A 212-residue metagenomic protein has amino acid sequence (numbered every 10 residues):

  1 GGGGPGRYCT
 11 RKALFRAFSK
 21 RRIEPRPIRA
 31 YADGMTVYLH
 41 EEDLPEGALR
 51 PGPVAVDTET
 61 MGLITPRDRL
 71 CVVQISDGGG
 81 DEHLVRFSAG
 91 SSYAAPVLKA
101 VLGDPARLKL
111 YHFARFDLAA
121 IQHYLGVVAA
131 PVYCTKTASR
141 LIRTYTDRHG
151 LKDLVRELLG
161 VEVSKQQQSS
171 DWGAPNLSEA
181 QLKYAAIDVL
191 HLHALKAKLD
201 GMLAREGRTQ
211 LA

Functional and structural regions predicted by a protein language model:
G1-G6, G34: Residue-identity detector for glycine
Y31-V54, T58: N-terminal accessory regions of nucleic-acid-interacting proteins
A55, I64, L70-D77: Non-catalytic, usually N-terminal nucleic-acid engagement modules in DNA/RNA processing proteins
T60-G62, T137: Short, glycine/acidic-enriched loop or turn micro-motifs at the edges of active sites
I64, L203-A212: Common nucleic-acid-contacting/processivity interface regions adjacent to the catalytic cores of nucleic-acid enzymes
Q74-H193, A197-D200, A212: Active-site-proximal helix-loop-helix substrate-binding element of RNase H-like nuclease domains
